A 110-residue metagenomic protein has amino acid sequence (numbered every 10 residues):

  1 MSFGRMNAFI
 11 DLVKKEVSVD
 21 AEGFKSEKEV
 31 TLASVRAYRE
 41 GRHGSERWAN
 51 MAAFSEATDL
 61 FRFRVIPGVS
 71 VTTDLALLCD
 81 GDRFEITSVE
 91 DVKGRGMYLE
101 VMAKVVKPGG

Functional and structural regions predicted by a protein language model:
M1-E40: Extended boundary segments
F24-G110: Short, conserved turn/kink motifs that form compact alpha/beta structural patches or helix kinks used as
